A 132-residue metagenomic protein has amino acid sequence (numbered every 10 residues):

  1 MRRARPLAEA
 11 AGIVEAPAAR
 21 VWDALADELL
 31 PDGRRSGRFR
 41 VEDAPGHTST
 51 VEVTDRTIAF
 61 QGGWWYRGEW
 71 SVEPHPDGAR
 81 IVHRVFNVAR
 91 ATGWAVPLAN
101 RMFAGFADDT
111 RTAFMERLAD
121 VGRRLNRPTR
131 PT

Functional and structural regions predicted by a protein language model:
M1-R40: Hydrophobic ligand-binding cavity/cleft-lining segments
L7-E9, P45-G46, W65-E69: Short, surface-exposed coil-to-beta transition loops
I13, E52, S71-E73: Well-ordered beta-strand positions
V21-P31, V51, I81-H83, V121: Hydrophobic pocket/interface hotspot
R35-V41, E52-Q61: Short, hydrophobic/aromatic-rich segments at coil-to-beta transitions
R40-A44, M102-F103: Juxtamembrane/interface motifs at transmembrane-helix termini
Q61-E116, V121-R123, R127-T132: Beta-strand/loop substructures that line and gate deep hydrophobic ligand-binding cavities in soluble
